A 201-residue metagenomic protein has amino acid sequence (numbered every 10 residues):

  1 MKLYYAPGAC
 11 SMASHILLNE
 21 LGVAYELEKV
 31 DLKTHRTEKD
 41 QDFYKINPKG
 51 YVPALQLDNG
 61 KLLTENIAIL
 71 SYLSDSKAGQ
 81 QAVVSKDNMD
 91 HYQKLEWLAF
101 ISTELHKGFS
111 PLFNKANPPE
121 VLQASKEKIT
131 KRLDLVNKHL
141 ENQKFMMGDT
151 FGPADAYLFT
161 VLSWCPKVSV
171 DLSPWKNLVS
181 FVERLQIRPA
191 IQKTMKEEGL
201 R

Functional and structural regions predicted by a protein language model:
M1-E127, N137: GST-like domain detector, emphasizing the conserved glutathione-binding G-site in the N-terminal thioredoxin-like
L73, M89, W97-A190, T194: GST-like fold's C-terminal all-alpha helical module
K196-R201: Terminal-tail/helix-coil boundary detector
